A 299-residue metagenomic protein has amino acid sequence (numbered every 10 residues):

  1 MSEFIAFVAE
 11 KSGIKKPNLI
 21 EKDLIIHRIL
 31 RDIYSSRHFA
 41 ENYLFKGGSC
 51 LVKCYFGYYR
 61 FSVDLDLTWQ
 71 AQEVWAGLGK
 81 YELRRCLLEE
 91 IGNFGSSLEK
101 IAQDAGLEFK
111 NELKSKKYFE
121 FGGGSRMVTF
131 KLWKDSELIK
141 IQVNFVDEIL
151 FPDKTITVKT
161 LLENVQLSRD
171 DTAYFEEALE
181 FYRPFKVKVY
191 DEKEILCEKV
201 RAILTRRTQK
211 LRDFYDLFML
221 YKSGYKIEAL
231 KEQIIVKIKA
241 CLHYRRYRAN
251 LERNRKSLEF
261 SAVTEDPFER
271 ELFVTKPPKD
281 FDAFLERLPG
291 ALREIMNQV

Functional and structural regions predicted by a protein language model:
M1-Y43, K53-V63, W69-V299: Structured mid-to-C-terminal alpha-helical surface segments
F45-S49: Glycine-rich beta-strand-to-loop/alpha-helix junction loops that act as flexible
